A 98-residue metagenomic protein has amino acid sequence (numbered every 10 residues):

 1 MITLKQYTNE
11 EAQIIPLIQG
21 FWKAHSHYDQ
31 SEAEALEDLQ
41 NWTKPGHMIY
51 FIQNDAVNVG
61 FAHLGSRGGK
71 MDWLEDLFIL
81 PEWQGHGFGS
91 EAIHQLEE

Functional and structural regions predicted by a protein language model:
I2-E75, L80-P81, I93-Q95: Acetyl-CoA-dependent GNAT
G85-I93: Glycine-rich acyl-CoA binding loop
E98: Acyl-donor (CoA/ACP) binding surface of acyl/acetyltransferases
